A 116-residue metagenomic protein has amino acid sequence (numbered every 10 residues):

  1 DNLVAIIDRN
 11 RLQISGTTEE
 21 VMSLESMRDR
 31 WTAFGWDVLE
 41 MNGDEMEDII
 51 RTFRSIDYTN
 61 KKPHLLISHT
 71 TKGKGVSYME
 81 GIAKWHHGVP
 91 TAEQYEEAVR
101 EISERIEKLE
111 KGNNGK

Functional and structural regions predicted by a protein language model:
D1-K116: Glycine-rich ThDP/TPP pyrophosphate-binding loop and its adjacent helix/strand module within ThDP-dependent enzymes
